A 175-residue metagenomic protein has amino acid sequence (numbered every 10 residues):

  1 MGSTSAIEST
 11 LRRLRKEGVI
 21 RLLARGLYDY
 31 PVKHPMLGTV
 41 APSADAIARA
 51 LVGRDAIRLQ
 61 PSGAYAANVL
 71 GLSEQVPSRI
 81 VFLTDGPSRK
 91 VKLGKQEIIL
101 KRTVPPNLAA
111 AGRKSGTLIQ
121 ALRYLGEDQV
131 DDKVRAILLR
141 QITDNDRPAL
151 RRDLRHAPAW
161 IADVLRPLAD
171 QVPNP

Functional and structural regions predicted by a protein language model:
M1-L51: Short beta-edge/loop segments at beta->alpha junctions of small alpha/beta modules that act as binding/recognition
I7-T10, S62, K114: Amphipathic alpha-helical interface surfaces
K16, L72-Q75, Y124-E127: Alpha-helix capping at helix-to-loop junctions
L22-L27, G53-G94: Short gly/ser-rich loop at a beta-strand->alpha-helix junction or flexible surface loop bordering the NTP-binding
L37-V40, K92-Q96, D144, V164: Alpha-helix boundary/capping detector
A50-L51, S62-Y65, Y124, D128-Q129: Positively charged, aromatic-accented nucleic-acid-binding surfaces
I98-L100: Short, isolated positions in well-ordered beta-strands
R102-P175: Hydrophobic alpha-helical interaction segments
